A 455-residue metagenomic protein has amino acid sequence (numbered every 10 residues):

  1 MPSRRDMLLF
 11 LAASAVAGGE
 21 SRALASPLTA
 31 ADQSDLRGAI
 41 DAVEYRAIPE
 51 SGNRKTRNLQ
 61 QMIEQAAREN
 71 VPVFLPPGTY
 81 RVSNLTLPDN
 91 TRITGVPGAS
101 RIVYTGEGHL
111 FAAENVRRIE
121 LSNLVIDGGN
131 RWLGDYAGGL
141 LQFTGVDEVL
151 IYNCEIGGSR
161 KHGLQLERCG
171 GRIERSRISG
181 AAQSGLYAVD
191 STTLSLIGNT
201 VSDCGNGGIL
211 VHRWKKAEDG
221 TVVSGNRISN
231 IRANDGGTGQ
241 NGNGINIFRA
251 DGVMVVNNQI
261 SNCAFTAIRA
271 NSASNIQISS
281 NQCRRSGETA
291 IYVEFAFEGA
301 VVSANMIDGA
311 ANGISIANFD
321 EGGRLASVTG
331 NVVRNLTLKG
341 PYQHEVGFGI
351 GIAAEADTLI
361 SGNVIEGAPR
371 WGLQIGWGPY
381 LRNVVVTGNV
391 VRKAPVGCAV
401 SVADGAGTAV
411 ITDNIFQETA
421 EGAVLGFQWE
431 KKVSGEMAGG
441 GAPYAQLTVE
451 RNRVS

Functional and structural regions predicted by a protein language model:
M1-A15: N-terminal secretory signal peptides and thylakoid transit peptides that target proteins across membranes
S21-E44: C-terminal segment of N-terminal export signals and the immediately downstream linker at the start of the mature
A42-P76, R81: Acidic Gly/Asp/Thr-rich repetitive segments characteristic of extracellular carbohydrate-active and adhesion proteins
Q60-R68, Y80-T94, R101-V149, G163-C169 (+5 more regions): Extracellular beta-strand-rich solenoid/capping regions of secreted or surface-exposed proteins that bind or remodel
N70-P72, P77-T79, N84, N90-R92 (+23 more regions): Detector for repetitive beta-architecture
V82-L85, P97-G98, V103-H109, G129-A137 (+12 more regions): Short glycine/acidic-rich loop motifs that flank beta-strands on beta-rich extracellular proteins
